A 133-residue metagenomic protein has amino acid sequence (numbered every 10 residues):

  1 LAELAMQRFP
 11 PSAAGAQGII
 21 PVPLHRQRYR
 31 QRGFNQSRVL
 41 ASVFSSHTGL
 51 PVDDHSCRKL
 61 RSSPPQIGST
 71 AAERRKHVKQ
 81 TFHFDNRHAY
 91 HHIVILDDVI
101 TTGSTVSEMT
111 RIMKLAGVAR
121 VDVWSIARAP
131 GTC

Functional and structural regions predicted by a protein language model:
L1-V94, S104-C133: Conserved PRPP/pyrophosphate-binding segment of the phosphoribosyltransferase/PRPP-pathway fold
